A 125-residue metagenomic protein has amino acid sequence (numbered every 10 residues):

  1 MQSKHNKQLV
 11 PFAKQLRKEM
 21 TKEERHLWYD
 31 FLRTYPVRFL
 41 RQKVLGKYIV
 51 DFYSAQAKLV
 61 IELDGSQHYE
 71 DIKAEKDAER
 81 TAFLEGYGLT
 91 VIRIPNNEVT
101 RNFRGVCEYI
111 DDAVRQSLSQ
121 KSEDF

Functional and structural regions predicted by a protein language model:
M1-F125: Nucleic-acid endo/exonuclease domains
